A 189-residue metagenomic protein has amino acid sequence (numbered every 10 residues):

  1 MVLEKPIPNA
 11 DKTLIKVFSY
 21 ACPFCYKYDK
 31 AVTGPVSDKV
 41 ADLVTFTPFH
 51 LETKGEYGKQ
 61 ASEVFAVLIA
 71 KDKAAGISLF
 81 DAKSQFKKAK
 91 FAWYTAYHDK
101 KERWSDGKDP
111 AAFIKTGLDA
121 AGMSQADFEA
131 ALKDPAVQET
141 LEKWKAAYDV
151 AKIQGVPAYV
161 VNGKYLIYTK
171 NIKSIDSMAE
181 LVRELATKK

Functional and structural regions predicted by a protein language model:
M1-K59, E139, K145, V150 (+1 more regions): Extracytoplasmic thiol/disulfide redox context detector
P8-K12, K39-V44, K87-A92, L118-G122 (+2 more regions): Short amphipathic alpha-helical segments, especially helix-boundary/capping motifs
N9-S19, E63-A66, K88-A96, D127-A136: Short charge-dense sequence patches
D11, I15, C25-D29, K54-A61 (+6 more regions): Solvent-exposed, acidic/flexible segments
F18-S19, A112-K189: C-terminal cap of thioredoxin/glutaredoxin-like
K27-D106: Structural alpha/beta surface segment adjacent to cysteine/selenocysteine redox centers across thiol/disulfide enzymes
A75-D81, K100-P110, A121-S124, N171-S177: Alpha-helix capping and helix-coil boundary motifs
